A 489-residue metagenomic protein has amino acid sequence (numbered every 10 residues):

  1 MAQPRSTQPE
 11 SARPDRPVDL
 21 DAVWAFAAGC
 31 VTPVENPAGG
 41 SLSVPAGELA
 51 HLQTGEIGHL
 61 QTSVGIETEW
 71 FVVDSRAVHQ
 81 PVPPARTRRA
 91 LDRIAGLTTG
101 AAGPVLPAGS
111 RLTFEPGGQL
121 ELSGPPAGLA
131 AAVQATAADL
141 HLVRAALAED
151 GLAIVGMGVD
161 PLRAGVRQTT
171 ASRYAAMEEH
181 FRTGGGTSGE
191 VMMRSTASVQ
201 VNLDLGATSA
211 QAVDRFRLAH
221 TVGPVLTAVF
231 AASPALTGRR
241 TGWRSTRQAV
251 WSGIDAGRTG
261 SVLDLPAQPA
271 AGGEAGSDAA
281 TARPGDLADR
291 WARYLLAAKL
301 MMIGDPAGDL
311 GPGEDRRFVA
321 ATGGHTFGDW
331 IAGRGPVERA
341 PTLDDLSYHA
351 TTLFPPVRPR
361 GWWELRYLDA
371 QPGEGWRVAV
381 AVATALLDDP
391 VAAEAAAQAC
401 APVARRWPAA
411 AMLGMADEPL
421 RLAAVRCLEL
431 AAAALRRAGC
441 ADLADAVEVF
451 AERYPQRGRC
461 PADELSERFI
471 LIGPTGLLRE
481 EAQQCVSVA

Functional and structural regions predicted by a protein language model:
A2-G189, S195, R217, A231 (+6 more regions): Terminal catalytic/cofactor-binding subdomain
R13-P17, S41-L42, A77-P81, D264-A270 (+3 more regions): Short, exposed beta-strand "edge-strand" segments with a Pro/Gly-rich flavor and a Y/T-containing core
F71, Q200-N202, E364-R366: Structured core elements
G128, A207, Q371: Glycine-/small-residue-rich active-site loops that bind phosphorylated ligands and cofactors
A148, V155-G185, M192-R358: Loop-rich catalytic cores of soluble enzymes, especially ATP-dependent carboxylate-amine ligases and other
R317-R405: Long, well-ordered mid-to-C-terminal structural blocks that present hydrophobic/aromatic surfaces
